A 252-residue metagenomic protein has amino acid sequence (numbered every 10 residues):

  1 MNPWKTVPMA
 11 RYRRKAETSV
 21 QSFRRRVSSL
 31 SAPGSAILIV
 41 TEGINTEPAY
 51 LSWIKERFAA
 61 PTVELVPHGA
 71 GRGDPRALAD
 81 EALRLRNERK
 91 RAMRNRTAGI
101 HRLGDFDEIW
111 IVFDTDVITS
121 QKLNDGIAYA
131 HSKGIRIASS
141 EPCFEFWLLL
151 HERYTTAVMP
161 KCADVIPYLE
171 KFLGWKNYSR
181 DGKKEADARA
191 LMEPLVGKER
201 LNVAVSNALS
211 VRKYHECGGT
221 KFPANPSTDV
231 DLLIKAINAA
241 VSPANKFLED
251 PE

Functional and structural regions predicted by a protein language model:
M1-S35, P48, S52-G69, R94-W110 (+1 more regions): C-terminal accessory helical subdomains adjacent to catalytic cores in phosphodiester- and nucleotide-handling enzymes
I37-V40: Conserved beta-strand elements of the Class I
G43, E47, G71-A82, R86 (+1 more regions): Phosphate/oxyanion-binding active-site loops and adjacent basic polyanion-contact surfaces
L78-L103: Short, basic/hydrophobic alpha-helical segments
